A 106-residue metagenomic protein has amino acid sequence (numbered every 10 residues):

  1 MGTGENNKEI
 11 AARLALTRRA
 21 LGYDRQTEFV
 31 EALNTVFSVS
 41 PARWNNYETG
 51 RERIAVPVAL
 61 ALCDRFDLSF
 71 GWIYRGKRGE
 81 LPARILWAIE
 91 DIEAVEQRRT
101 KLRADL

Functional and structural regions predicted by a protein language model:
M1-D24: A short, Lys/Arg-rich alpha-helix, primarily the initiator
G2-G4, D64, Y74-L106: Short, charged recognition helix plus adjacent turn of helix-turn-helix-like nucleic-acid-binding domains
T17, A32, Y47, G76: Residues in the recognition helix of alpha-helical DNA-binding motifs
R18, V30-N34, C63: The alpha-helix within a helix-turn-helix
Y23-N46: Short alpha-helical DNA-recognition segment
A42-N46, P57, R75: Base-recognition residues in the alpha-helical recognition helix of bacterial helix-turn-helix
V56-W72: DNA major-groove recognition helix of helix-turn-helix/homeodomain DNA-binding modules
